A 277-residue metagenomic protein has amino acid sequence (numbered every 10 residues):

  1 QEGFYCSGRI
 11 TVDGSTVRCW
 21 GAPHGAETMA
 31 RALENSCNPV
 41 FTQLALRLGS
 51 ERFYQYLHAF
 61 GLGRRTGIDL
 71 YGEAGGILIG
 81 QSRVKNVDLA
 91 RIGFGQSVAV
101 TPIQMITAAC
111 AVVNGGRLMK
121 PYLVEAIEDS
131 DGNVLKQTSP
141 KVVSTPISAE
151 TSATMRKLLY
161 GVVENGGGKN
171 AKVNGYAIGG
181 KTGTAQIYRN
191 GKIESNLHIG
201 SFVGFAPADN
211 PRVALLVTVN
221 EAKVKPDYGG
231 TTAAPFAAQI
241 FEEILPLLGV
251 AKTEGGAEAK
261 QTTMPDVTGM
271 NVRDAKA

Functional and structural regions predicted by a protein language model:
Q1-V219: Beta-lactam-recognizing serine transpeptidase/beta-lactamase-like catalytic domain environment
Q104, T232-F236, I240, N271: Helical mechanochemical/support elements of P-loop NTPase systems and associated helical scaffolds
K136-Q137, K223-D227: Short small-residue beta-strand/loop micro-motif enriched in glycine and branched aliphatics
I147, E194-S195, K225-F236: Short alpha-helix boundary/capping segments
K223-K225, P246-L247, R273: Short beta-strands and strand-coil junctions in structured, solvent-facing domains, enriched
A234-K260: Primarily N-terminal secretory
V250-A277: Glycine-rich loop/hinge motif
